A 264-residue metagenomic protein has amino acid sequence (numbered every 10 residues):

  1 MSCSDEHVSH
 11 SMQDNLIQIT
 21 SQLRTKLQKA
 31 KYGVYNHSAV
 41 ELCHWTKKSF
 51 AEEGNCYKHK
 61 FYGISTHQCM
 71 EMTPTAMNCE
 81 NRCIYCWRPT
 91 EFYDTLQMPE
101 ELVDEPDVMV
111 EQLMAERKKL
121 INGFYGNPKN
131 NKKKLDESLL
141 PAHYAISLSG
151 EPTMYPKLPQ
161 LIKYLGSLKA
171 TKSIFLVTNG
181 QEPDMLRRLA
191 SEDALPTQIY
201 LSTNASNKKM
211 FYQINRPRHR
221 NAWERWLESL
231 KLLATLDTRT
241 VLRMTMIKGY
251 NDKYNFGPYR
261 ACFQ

Functional and structural regions predicted by a protein language model:
M1-I121: Flexible, acidic/Gly-rich N-terminal and inter-domain linker regions that tether and position cofactor-handling modules
F50, F61, F92-Y93, F124 (+4 more regions): Phenylalanine-focused residue identity feature
I84, E91, T95-M98, Y125 (+3 more regions): Short linear functional motifs in flexible/disordered or boundary regions
R88, L102, N127-K132, V177: Short amphipathic alpha-helical segments embedded in low-complexity Lys/Glu-rich regions
Q112-L139: Long, charge-rich boundary regions
N130-Q264: Conserved AdoMet/S-adenosylmethionine-binding subsite of the radical SAM
